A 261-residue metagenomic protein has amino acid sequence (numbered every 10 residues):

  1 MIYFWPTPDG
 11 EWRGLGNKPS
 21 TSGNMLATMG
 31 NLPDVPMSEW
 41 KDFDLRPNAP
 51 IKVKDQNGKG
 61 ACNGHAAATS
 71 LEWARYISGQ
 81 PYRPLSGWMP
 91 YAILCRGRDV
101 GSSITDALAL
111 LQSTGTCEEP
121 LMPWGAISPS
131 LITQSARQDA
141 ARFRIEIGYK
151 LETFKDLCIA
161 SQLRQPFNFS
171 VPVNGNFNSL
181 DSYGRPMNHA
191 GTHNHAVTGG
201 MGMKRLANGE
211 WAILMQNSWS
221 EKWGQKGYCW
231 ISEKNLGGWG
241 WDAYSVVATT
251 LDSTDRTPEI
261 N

Functional and structural regions predicted by a protein language model:
M1-Y82, D99-E119, P258: Structured alpha-helical subdomains that flank or immediately precede key functional sites
I2-P8, A68-E72, L94-N261: Predominantly the structural core of cysteine protease catalytic domains
Y82-R96: Acidic helix-start/capping segments at beta-turn-to-alpha-helix junctions
